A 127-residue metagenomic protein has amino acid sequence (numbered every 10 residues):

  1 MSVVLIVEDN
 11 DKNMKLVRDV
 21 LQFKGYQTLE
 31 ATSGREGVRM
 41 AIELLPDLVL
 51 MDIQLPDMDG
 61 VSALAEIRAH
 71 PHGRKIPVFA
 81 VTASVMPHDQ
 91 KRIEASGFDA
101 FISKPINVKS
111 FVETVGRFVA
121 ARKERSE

Functional and structural regions predicted by a protein language model:
E8: Conserved acidic carboxylate
K12, S33-E36, D59-A65: Acidic catalytic/metal-coordinating carboxylates
K15-F23: Charged docking surfaces used in two-component/phosphorelay signaling
G25-T32, M40, I102: Short hydrophobic/Thr-rich beta-strand motif most characteristic of the beta2 strand and flanking loop of CheY-like
R39, V61-R74: Short amphipathic alpha-helix used as the core "switch/output" element in two-component signaling
D52, T82: Active-site residues of response regulator receiver
P56-D59, R74, M86: The feature encodes the CheY-like receiver
I106-G116: C-terminal output helix
